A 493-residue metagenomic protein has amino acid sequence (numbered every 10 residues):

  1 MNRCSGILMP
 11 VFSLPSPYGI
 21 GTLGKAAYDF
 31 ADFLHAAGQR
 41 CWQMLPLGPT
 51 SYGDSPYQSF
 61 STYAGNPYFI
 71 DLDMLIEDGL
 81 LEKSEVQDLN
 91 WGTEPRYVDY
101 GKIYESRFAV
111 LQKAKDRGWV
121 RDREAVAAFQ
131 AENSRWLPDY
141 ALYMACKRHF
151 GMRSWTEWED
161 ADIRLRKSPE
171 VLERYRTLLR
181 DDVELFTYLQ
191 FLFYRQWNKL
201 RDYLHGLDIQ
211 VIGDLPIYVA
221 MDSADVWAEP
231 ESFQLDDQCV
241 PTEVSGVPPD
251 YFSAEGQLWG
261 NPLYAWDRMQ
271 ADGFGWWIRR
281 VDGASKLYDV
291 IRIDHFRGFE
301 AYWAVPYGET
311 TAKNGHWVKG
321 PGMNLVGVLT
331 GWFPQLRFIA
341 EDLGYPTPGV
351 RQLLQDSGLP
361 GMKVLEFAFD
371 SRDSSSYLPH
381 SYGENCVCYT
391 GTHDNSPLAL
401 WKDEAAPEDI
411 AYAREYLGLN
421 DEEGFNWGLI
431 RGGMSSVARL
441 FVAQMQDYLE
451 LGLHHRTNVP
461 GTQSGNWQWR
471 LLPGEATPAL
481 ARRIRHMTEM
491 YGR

Functional and structural regions predicted by a protein language model:
M1-L80: Trp/Phe/Arg-rich N-terminal binding region typifying the photolyase-homology
P10, D54-Y194, V219-V442, Q446-L453 (+1 more regions): Alpha-amylase-like alpha-glycosidases and glucanotransferases acting on alpha-linked glucans and related
K25-D32, R195-Y203, W277-R279, F425-L429: Short alpha-helical segments and helix-capping/turn motifs at coil-helix boundaries
H35, W197-H205, T330, L354-Q355: Surface-exposed amphipathic alpha-helices with a cationic face
L45, Q210-I212, P216, V290 (+1 more regions): Outer-envelope exported proteins of Gram-negative bacteria
F186-V219: Conserved, well-ordered alpha-helix/loop/beta-strand core segments that scaffold catalytic motifs
A479-R493: C-terminal accessory segments of extracellular proteins
